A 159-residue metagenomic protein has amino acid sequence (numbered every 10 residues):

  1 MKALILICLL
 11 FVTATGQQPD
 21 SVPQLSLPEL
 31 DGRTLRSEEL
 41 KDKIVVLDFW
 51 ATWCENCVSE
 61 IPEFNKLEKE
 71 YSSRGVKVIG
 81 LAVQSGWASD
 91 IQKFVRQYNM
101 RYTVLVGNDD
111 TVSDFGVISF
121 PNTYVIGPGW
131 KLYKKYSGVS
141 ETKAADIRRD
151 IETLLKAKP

Functional and structural regions predicted by a protein language model:
A3-T13: Sec-dependent N-terminal signal peptides
A14-E38: N-terminal "domain-start" segment that seeds a small globular fold
K43-V45, F49-W53, S119: Short pre-active-site segment immediately N-terminal to redox-active cysteine/selenocysteine motifs in thiol-based
V46-L47, V78, T123: Hydrophobic beta-strand anchors of alpha/beta hydrolase catalytic cores
F49-K66: Conserved redox-active cysteine motifs that mediate thiol-disulfide chemistry, especially di-cysteine Cys-X(1-2)-Cys
G75-A88, M100-D109: Thiol-based oxidoreductase modules, predominantly thioredoxin-like and allied folds used for disulfide exchange
Q92-G129: Short, internal strand/loop/helix patches that form the active-site neighborhood or redox-interaction surface
V125-P159: Thiol-/selenol-based redox modules, centered on thioredoxin-like and closely related oxidoreductase domains
